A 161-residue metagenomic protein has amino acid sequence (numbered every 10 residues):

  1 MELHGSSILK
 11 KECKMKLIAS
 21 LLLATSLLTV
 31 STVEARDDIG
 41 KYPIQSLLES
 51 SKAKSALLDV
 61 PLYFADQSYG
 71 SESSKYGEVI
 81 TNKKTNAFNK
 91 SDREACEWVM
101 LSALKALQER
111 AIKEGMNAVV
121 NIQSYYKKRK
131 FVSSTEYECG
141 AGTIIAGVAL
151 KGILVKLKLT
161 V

Functional and structural regions predicted by a protein language model:
M1-K14: Short, Lys/Arg-enriched N-terminal segments with co-localized hydrophobic residues within the first ~10-30 amino acids
S20-L28: Bacterial N-terminal signal peptides
S31-A35: Sec/Tat signal peptide C-region and signal peptidase I cleavage site
R36-K41: N-terminal secretory targeting and juxtamembrane "stalk" segments of secreted and cell-surface proteins
L47-A87: Compositionally biased P/S/T/G-rich terminal and signal peptide-adjacent segments that lie outside catalytic cores
Q67-S71, E109-V119, L157-T160: A short, structured loop/turn motif at beta-sheet edges
G77-F131: Short, well-ordered alpha-helical segments
N121-V161: Surface-exposed short loop/turn segments
